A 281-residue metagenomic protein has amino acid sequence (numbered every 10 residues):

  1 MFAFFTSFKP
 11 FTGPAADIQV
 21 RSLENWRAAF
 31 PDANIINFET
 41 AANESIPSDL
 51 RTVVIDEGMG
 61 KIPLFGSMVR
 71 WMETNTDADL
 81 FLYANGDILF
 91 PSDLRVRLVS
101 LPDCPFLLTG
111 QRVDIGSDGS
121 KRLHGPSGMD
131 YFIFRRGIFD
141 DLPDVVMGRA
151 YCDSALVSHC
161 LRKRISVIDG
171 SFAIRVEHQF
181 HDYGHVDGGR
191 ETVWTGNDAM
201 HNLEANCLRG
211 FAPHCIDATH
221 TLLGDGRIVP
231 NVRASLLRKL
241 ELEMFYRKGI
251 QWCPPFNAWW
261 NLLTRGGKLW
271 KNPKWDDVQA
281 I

Functional and structural regions predicted by a protein language model:
F2-T6, W26, N34-N37: Hydrophobic targeting segments
A3-F8, A15, S22, G148-I281: C-terminal catalytic/acceptor-binding lobe
T6, F11, N37-F81, P91: Active-site-proximal specificity loops/subdomain of glycosyltransferases
K9-F11, A41-E44, D87-L89, V113-I115 (+3 more regions): Short, solvent-exposed loop/turn segments at secondary-structure junctions
I18-A33: Short, acidic, metal-binding catalytic loop of nucleotide-sugar glycosyltransferases
D32-A41, F106-Q111: Short, hydrophobic beta-strand segments that form beta-sheet elements in well-ordered domains
E73, I88-R162: Conserved catalytic core of nucleotide-sugar-dependent glycosyltransferases
Y83-N85: Active-site acidic Asp-centered loop
